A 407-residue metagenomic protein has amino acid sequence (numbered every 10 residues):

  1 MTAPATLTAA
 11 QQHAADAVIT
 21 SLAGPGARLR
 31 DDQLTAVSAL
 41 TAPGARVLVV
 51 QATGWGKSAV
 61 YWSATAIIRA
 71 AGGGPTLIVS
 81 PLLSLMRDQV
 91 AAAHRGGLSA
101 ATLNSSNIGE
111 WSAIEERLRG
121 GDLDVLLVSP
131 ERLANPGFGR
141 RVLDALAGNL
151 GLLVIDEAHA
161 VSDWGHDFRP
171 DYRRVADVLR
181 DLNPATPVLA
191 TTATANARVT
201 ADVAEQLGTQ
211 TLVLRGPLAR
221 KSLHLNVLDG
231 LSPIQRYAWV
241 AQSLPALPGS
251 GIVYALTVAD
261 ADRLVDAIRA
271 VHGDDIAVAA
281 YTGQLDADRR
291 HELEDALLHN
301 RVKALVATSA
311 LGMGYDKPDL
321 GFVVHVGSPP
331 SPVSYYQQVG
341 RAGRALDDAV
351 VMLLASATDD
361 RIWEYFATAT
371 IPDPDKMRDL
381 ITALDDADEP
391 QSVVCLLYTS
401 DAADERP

Functional and structural regions predicted by a protein language model:
L7-L48: Conserved pre-motif I regulatory segment
T41-A42, V47-L48, A52-W55, A66 (+1 more regions): Helicase motor core with emphasis on the C-terminal RecA-like subdomain
V60: Hydrophobic positions on the alpha1 helix immediately C-terminal to the Walker A/P-loop
S63-V90, G96: Conserved SF1/SF2 helicase motif Ia
P372-P390: Short amphipathic alpha-helical interface segments
E389-L397: Short acidic, hydrophobic short linear motifs in intrinsically disordered regions
Y398-P407: Single conserved hydrophobic/aromatic residue that forms the stacking wall/gate of nucleotide- or nucleobase-binding
